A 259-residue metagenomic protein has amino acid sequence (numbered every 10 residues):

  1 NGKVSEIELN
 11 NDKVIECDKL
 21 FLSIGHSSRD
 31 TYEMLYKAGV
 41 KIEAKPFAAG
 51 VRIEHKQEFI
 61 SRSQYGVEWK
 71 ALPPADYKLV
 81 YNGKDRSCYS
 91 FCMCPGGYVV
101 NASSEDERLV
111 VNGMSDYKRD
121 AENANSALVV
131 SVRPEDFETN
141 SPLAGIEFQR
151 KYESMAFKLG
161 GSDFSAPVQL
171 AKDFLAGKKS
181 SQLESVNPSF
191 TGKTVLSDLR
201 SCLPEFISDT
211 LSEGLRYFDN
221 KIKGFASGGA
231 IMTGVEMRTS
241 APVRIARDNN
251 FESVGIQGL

Functional and structural regions predicted by a protein language model:
N1-L259: Residues forming the flavin
